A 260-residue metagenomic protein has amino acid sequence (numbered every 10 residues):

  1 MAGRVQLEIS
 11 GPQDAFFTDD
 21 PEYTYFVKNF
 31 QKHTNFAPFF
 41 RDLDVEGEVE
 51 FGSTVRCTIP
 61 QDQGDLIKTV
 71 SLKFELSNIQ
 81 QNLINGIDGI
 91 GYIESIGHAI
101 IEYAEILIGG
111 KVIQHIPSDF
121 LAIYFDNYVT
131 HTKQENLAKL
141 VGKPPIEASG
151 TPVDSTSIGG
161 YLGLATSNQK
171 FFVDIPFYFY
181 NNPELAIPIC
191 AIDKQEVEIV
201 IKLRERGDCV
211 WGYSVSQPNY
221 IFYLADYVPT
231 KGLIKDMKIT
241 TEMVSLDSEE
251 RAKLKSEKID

Functional and structural regions predicted by a protein language model:
M1-D260: Short, low-complexity Pro/Thr/Gly
